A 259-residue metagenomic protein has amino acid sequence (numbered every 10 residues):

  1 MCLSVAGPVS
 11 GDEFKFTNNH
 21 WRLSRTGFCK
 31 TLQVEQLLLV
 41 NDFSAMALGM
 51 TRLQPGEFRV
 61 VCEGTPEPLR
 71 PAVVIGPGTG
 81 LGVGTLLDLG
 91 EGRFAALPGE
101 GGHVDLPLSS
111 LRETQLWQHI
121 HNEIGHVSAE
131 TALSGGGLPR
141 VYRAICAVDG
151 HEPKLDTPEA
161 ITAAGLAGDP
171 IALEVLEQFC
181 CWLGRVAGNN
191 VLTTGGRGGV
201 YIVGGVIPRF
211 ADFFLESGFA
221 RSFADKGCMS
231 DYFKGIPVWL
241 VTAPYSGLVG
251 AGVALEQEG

Functional and structural regions predicted by a protein language model:
M1-F14, N18-W21, R25-T26, E91-R93 (+2 more regions): Gly/Ser/Thr-rich active-site cleft segment
M1-L39, S44-E57, V74, R209-D212: Short beta-strand-loop/turn "lid" adjacent to the catalytic site in phosphate-handling enzymes
P8-S10, G80-G84, R140, R209: Short, acidic Gly/Pro/Ser/Thr-rich loop/turn segments
Q33-E35, P68-A72, G196-R197, G235-I236: Short coil/turn connectors at secondary-structure junctions
Q36-E67, E159-C180, R185: ATP-dependent carbohydrate kinase catalytic cores
E57-A129, A211-D212, G218-S230: Glycine-rich phosphate-binding loop of actin/hexokinase-like ATP-binding domains
Q115-G259: ATP-binding/phosphotransfer module of carbohydrate and carboxylate kinases, centering on a glycine-rich
